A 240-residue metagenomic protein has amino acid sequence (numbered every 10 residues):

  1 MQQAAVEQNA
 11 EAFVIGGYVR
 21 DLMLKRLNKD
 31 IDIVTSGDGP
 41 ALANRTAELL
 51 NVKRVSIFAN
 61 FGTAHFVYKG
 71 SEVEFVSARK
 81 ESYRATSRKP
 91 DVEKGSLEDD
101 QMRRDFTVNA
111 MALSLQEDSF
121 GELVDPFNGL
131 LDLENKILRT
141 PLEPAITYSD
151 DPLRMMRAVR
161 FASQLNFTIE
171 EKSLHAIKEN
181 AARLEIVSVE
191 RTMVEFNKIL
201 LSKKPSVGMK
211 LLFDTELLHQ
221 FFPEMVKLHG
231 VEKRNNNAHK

Functional and structural regions predicted by a protein language model:
M1-K240: Catalytic cores of the polymerase beta-like nucleotidyltransferase superfamily and closely associated nucleotide
